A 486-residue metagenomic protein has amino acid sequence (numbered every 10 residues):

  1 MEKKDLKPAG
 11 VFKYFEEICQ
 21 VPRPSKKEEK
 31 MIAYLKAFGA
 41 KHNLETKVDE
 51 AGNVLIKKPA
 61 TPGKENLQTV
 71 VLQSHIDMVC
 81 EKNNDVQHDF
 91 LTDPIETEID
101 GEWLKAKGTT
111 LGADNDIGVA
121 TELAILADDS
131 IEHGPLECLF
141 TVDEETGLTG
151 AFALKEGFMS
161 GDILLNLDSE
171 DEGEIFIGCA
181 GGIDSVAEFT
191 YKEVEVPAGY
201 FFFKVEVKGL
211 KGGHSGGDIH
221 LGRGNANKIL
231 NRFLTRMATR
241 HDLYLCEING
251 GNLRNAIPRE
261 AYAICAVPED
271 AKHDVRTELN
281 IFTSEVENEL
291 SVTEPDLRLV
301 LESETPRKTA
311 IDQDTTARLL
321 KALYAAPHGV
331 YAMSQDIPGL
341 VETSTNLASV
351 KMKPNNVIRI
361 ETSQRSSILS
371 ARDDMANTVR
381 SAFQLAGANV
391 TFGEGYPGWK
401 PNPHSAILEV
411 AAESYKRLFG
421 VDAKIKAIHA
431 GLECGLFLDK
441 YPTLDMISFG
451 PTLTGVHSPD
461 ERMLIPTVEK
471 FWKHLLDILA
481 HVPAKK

Functional and structural regions predicted by a protein language model:
E2-W103: Acidic/His- and Gly-rich active-site-bordering loop/insert found across diverse amide/peptide-bond hydrolases
K7-V11, E342-N355, S363, L418-I478: Zn-dependent metallopeptidase/amidohydrolase metal-coordination segment
P22, E102-K105, E145, F152-R365: Midchain, well-structured core segments that form catalytic/ion-binding scaffolds
K36, G157, R223-R240, E269-K272 (+5 more regions): His/Asp/Glu-rich mid-to-C-terminal helical/loop segments that flank catalytic regions of hydrolases
K64-T146, A151-D162, F202, Q313-T316 (+4 more regions): Active-site metal-coordination/substrate-binding segment of hydrolases, especially metallo-dependent peptidases
E65-N66, E269-E278, L369-M375: Short, conserved charged micro-motifs
N225, R232-I248, G393, P401-L444: Active-site-adjacent substrate-binding region of metalloamidase/peptidase-like peptide-processing proteins
L340-A430: Substrate-recognition/cap regions that form aromatic- and gly/pro-loop-enriched pockets for small-molecule ligands
